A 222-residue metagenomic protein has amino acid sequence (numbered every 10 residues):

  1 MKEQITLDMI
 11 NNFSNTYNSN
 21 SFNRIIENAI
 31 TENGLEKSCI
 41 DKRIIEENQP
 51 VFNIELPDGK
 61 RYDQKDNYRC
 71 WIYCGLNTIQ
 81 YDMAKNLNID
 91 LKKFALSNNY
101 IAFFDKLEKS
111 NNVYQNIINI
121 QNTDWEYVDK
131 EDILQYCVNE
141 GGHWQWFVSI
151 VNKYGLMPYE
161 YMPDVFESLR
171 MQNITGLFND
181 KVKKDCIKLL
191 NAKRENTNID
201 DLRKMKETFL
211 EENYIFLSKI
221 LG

Functional and structural regions predicted by a protein language model:
M1-G222: Catalytic-core signature of thiol
